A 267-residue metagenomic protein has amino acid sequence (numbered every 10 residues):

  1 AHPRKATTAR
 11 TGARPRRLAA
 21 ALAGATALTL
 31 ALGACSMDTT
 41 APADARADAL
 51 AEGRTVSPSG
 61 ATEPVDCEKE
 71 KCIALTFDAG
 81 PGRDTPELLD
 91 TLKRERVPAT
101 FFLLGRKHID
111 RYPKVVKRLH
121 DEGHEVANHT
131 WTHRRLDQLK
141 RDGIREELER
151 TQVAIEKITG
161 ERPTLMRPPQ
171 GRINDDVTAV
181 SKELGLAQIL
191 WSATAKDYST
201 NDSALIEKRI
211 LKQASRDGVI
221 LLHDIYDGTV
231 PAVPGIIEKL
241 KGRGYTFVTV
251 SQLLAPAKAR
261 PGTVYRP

Functional and structural regions predicted by a protein language model:
A1-L32: Sec-dependent bacterial lipoprotein signal peptides
A31-A51: C-terminal region of N-terminal signal peptides and the immediate post-cleavage residues of exported proteins
A49-R135, L139, G143, Q152-K157: Active-site beta->alpha N-cap acidic-glycine motif
G60, P64-C67, E95, H108-I109 (+1 more regions): C-terminal domain-boundary segment and adjacent tail
E70-C72, E95-T100, D121-E125, E161-T164 (+3 more regions): Loop/turn elements at helix/coil->beta-strand transitions in domains of secreted/extracellular proteins
D78, L92, L119, V126-H129 (+7 more regions): Conserved, mostly hydrophobic/aromatic
A79-R83, G105-I109, V126, T132-L136 (+5 more regions): Solvent-exposed loop/turn segments at secondary-structure junctions within structured extracellular/periplasmic domains
R134-R162, Q170-R216, T229-P231: Alpha-helical scaffold elements lining the catalytic groove of polysaccharide deacetylases
